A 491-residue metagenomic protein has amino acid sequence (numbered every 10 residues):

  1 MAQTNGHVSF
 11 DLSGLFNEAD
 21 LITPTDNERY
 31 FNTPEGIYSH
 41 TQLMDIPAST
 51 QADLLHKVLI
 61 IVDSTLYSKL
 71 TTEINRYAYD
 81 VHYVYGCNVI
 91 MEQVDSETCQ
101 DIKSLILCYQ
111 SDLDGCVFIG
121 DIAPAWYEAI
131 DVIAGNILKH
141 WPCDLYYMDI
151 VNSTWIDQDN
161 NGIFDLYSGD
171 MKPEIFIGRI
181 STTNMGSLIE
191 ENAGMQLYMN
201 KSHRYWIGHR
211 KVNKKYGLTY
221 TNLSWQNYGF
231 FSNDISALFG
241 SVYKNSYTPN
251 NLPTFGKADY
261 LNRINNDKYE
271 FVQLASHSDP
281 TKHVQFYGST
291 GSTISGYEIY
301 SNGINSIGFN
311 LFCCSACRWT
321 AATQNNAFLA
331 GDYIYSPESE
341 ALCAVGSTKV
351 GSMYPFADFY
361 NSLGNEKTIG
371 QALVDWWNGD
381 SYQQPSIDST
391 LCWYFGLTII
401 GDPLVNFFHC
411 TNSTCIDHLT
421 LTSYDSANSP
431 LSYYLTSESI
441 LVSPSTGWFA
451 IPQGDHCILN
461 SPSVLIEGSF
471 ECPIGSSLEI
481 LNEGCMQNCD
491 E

Functional and structural regions predicted by a protein language model:
A2-S413: Cysteine-dependent hydrolase recognition
S413-E491: Extracellular beta-helix/beta-solenoid repeat scaffolds
